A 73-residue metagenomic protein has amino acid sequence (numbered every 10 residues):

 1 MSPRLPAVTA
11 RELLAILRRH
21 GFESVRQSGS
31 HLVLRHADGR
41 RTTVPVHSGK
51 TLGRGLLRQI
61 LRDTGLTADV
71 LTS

Functional and structural regions predicted by a protein language model:
M1-S73: Basic nucleic-acid-binding interfaces
